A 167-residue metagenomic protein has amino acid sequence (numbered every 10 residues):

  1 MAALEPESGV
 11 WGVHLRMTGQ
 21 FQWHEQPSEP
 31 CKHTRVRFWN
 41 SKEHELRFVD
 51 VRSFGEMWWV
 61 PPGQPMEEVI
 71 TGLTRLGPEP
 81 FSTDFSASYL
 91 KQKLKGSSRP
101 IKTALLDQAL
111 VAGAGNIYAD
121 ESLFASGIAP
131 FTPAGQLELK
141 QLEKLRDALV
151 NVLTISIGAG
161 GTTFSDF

Functional and structural regions predicted by a protein language model:
M1-F167: Structured catalytic/nucleic-acid-binding cores of DNA maintenance enzymes
